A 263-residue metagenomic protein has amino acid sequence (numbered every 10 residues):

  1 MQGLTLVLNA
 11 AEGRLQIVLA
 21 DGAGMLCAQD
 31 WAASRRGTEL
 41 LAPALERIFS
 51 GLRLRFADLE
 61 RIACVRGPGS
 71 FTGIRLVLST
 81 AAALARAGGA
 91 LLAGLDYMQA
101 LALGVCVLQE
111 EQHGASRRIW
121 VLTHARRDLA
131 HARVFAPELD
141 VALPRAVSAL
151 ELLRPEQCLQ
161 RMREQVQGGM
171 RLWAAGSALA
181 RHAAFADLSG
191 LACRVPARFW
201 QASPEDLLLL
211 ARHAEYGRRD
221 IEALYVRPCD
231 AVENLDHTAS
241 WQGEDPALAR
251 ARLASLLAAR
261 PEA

Functional and structural regions predicted by a protein language model:
M1-P68, L256-A263: N-terminal beta-alpha supersecondary unit
L8-N9, L41, I62, G69 (+4 more regions): Conserved small-residue
G24-D30, R36, L91-A202, R218 (+2 more regions): Surface "functional belts" at beta-alpha junctions
T38, Q201-L210: Short, charged, surface-exposed secondary-structure boundary motifs
F49, Q109, L208-Y216: Short, hydrophobic alpha-helical segments
R61-Y97: DPxDG-like acidic metal-binding loop motif
A82, R86, V107, D187 (+1 more regions): Short, well-ordered alpha-helices that flank and scaffold nucleotide-derived cofactor binding pockets
E222-N234: A short, charged, Gly/Pro-tolerant segment at domain boundaries
